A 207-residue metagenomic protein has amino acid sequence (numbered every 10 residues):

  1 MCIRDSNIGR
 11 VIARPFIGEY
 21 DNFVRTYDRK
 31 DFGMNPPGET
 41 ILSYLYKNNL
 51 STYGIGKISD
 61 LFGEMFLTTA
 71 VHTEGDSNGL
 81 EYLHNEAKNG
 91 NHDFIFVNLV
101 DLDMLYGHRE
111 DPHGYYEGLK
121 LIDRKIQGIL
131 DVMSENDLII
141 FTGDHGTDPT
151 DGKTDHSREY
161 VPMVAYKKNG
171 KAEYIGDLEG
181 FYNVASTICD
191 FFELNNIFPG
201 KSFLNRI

Functional and structural regions predicted by a protein language model:
R4-I207: Feature captures the catalytic ectodomains and active-site-proximal regions of enzymes that hydrolyze or transfer
